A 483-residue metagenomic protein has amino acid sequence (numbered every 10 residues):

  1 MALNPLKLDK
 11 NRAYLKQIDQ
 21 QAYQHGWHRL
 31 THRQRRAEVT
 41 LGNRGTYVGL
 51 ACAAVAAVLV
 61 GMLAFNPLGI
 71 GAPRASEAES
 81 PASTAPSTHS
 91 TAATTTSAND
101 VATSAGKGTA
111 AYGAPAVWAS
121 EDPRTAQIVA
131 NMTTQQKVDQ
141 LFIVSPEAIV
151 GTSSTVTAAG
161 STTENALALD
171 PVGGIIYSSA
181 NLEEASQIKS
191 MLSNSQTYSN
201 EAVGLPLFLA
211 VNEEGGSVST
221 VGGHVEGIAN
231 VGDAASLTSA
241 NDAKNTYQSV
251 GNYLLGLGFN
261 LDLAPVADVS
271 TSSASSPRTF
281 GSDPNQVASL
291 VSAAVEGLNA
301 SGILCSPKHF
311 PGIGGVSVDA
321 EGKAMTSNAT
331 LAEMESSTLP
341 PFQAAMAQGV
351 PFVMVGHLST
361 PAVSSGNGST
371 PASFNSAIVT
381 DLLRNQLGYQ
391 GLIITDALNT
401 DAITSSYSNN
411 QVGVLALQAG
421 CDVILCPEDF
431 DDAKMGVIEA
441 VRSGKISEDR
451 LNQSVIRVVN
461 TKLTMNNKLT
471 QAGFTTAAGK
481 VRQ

Functional and structural regions predicted by a protein language model:
A2-A168, S405-Q483: Preference for extracellular/luminal or secreted protein segments
G108, E164-A185, L263, D268-S272 (+1 more regions): Short acidic, glycine-rich surface-loop motifs adjacent to enzyme active sites
A110-A116, T125-I128, A148-S154, G174-E184 (+8 more regions): Second-shell loop/turn segments in exported
T133, S154, S186-T197, Q286-R450 (+1 more regions): Second-shell residues forming the walls of enzyme active-site clefts
D139-P146, G173-Y177, L207-E213, L261-A264 (+5 more regions): Hydrophobic faces of well-ordered beta-strands that scaffold small-molecule active sites in alpha/beta enzyme cores
P146-G151, A180-E184, E213-V218, L261 (+5 more regions): Solvent-exposed loop/turn segments at secondary-structure junctions within structured extracellular/periplasmic domains
S195-E226, T246-V266, V287-G312: Glycine-rich, aromatic-flanked loop segments that form ligand/cofactor-binding clefts across common enzyme folds
V221-V225, N260, A264-R278, S282 (+3 more regions): Active-site-proximal loop/short-helix segments that contain or immediately flank catalytic acid/base residue(s)
